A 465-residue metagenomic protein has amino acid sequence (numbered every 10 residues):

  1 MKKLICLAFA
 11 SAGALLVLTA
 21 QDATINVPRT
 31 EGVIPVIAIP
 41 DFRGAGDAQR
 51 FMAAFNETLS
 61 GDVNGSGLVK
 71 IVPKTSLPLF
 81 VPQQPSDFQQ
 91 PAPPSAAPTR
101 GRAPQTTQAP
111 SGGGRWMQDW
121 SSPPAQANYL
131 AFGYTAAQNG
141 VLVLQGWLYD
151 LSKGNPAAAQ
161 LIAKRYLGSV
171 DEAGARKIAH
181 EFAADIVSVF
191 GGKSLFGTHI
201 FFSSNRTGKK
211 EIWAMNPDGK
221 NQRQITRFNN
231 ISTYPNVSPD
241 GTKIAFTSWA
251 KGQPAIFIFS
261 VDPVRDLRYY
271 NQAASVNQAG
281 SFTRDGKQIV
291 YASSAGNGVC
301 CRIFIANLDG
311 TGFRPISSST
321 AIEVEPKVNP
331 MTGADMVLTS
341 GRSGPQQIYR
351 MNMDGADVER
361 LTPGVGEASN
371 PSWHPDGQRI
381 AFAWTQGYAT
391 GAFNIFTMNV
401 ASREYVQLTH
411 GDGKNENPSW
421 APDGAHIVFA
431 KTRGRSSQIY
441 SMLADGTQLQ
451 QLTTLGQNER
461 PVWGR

Functional and structural regions predicted by a protein language model:
A20-I34, N139, S152-T226: C-terminal/domain-edge helix-coil "capping" segments
N26-R115: Short beta-strand->alpha-helix linker/helix-N-cap micro-motif that forms a surface specificity/interaction loop
S86-D185: Amphipathic beta-strand/beta-sheet edge segments enriched in Tyr/Trp
S194, S204-E211, R227-N230, T247-F257 (+12 more regions): A flexible loop/linker signature enriched in serine peptidases of the S9 family
S194-F196, P239-D240, R284-D285, P330-T332 (+3 more regions): Residue-level detector of Asp-centered blade-edge/turn motifs that repeat once per structural unit in beta-propeller
I200, I244, G286-I289, M336 (+2 more regions): Hydrophobic beta-strand positions that form the internal "hydrophobic ladder" of WD40/Gbeta-like beta-propeller blades
N216-K220, S260-V264, N307-T311, N352-A356 (+2 more regions): Short loop/turn segments that connect beta-strands within beta-propeller blades
N221-T226, R265-N271, G312-S317, V358-T362 (+2 more regions): A short beta-strand motif characteristic of beta-propeller blades
